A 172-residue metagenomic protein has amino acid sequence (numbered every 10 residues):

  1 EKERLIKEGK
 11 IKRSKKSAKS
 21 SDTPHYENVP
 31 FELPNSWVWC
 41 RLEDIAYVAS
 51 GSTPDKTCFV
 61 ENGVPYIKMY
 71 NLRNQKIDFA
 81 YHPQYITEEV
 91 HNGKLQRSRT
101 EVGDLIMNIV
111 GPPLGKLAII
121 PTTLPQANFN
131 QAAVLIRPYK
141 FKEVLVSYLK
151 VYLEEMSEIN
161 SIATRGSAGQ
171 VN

Functional and structural regions predicted by a protein language model:
E1-P34: Short, flexible loop/hinge motifs at secondary-structure junctions
I11-T23, E43-A46, D55-H91, I136: DNA target-recognition patches
T23-S52: Non-catalytic DNA-recognition/assembly elements of restriction-modification systems
R41-V48, R73-Y81, Q96, V102 (+2 more regions): Basic, amphipathic alpha-helical recognition segments used for DNA target recognition
P113-I120: Short, Lys/Arg- and Gly-enriched loop/turn segments at beta-strand edges
